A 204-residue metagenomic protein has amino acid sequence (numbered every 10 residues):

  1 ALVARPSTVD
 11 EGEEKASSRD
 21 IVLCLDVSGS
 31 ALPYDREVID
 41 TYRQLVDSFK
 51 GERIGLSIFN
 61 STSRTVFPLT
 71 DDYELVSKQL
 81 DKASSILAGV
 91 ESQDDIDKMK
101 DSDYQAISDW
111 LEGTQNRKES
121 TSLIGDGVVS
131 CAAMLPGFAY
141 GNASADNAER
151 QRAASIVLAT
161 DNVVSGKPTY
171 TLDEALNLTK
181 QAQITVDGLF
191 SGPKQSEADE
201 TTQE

Functional and structural regions predicted by a protein language model:
A1-E13: Transmembrane alpha-helices and immediately adjacent membrane-cytoplasm interface residues in multi-pass integral
R5, D81-S85, G127: Generic short alpha-helical segment signal, independent of protein family or function, capturing local helix propensity
G12-I21, G29-N60, F67-Q79: …and closely analogous acidic/polar surface helices at protein-protein or active-site interfaces in A-domain-like
I21-L23, L158: Residue-level marker for buried hydrophobic side chains located in beta-strands that build the well-ordered beta-sheet
C24-L32, S61-F67, E112-T121, N162-S165: Second-shell loop/turn segments in exported
R43-G51, D81-A88, A132-Y140, K180: Sec-exported extracytoplasmic/periplasmic mature domains
G55-L111, A198-T202: Short beta-strand-loop
Q115-M134, F138-S155, A159-Q203: VWA/integrin I-like adhesion module and closely mimicked acidic/polar interface patches used
